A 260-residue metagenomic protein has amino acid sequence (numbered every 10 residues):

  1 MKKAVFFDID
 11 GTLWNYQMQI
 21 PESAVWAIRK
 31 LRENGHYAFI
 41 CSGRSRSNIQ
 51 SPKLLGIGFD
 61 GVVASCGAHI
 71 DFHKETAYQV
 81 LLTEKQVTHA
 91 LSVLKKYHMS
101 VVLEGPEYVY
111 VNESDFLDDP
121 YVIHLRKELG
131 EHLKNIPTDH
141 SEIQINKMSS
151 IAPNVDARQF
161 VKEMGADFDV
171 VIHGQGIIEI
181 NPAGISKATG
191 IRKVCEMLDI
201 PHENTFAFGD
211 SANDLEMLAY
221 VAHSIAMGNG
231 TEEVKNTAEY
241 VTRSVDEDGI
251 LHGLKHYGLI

Functional and structural regions predicted by a protein language model:
M1-A4, P21, E179-I260: Mg2+-dependent phosphoryl-transfer enzymes with acidic/Ser/Thr/Gly-rich catalytic loops
K3-Q17: Asp-based phosphoryl-transfer active-site loop
D10, L31, S42, M148 (+3 more regions): Residue-level signal for inorganic ion chemistry
G11, R44, G209-S211: Active-site metal-binding loops of divalent metal-dependent hydrolases
Q17-L117: Active-site phosphate-binding/coordination module
G35-F39, F59-D60, N146-M148, E203-N204 (+1 more regions): Short active-site oxyanion
L55-G58, C66, E163-D167, Y220-V221 (+1 more regions): Short, structured coil segments at secondary-structure junctions
Y97-F208, A212-M217, N229: Conserved acidic, metal-coordinating active-site core of Asp-based, Mg2+-dependent phosphoryl-transfer enzymes
